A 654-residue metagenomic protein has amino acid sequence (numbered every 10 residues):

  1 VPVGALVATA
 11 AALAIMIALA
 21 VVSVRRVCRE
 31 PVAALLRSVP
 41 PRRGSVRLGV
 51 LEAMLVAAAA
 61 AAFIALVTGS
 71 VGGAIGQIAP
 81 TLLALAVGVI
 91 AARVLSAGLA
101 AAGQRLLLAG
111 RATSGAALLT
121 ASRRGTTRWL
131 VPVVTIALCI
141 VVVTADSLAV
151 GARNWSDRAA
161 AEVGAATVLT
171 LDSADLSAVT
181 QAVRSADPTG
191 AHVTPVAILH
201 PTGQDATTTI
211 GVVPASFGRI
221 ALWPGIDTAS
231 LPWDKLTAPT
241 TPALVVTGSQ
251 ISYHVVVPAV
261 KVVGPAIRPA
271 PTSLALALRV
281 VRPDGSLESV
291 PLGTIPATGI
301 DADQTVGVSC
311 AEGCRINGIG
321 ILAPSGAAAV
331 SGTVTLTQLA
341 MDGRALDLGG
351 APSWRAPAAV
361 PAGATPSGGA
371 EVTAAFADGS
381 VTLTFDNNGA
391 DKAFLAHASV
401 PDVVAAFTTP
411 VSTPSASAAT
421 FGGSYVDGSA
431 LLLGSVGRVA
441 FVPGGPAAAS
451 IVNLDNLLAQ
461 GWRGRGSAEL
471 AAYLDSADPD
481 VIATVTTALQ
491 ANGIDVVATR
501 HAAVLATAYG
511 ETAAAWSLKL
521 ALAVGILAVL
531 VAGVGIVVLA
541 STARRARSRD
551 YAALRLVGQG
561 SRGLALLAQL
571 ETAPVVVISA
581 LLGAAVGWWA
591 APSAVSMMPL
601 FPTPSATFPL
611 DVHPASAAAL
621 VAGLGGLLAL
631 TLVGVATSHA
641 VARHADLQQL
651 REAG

Functional and structural regions predicted by a protein language model:
V1-R29, A33, R37-S147, T572 (+3 more regions): Alpha-helical transmembrane segments, especially those used as permease/efflux helices and single-pass anchors
A10-A14, K519-T542, I578, G623-T631: Selective detector of the "anchor" transmembrane alpha-helix that sits immediately C-terminal
V21-V24, A145-D146, V524-Y551, L564-A568 (+2 more regions): A hydrophobic alpha-helix feature that marks transmembrane segments and, especially, their cytosolic C-terminal ends
E30, L35-P40, V534-V576, Q649-A653: Interfacial "coupling" helices/loops that link adjacent transmembrane helices in transporter permeases
V71-A79, T484-A532, A543-R545: Peri-transmembrane interface segments
V71-G72, Q77-T241: Juxtamembrane segments of multi-pass membrane proteins
T180, V193, I198-T202, A206-R500: Basic-flanked hydrophobic alpha-helices used for secretion and membrane insertion
S579, G583, G587-L600: Juxtamembrane/transmembrane-helix interface segments of polytopic membrane transporters
